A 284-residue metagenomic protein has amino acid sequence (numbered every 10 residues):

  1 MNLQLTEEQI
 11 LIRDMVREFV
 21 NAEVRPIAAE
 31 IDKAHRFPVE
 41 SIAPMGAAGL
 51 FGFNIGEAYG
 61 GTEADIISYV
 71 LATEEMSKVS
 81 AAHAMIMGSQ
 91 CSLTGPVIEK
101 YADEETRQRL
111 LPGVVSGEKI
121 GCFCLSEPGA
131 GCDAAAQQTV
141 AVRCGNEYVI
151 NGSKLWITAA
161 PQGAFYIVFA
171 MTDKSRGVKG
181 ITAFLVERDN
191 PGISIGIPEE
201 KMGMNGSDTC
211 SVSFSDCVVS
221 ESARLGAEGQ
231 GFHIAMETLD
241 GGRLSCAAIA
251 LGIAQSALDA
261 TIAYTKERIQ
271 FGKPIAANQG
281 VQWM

Functional and structural regions predicted by a protein language model:
L3-I12, K78, I193-M284: Glycine-rich beta->alpha junctions and the first turn(s) of the following alpha-helix
Q9, V20, D103, G152 (+3 more regions): Residue-level signal for inorganic ion chemistry
A47-E118, I157-F165, G177: Internal helix-loop-helix
E63-T73, D133-Q137, S213, V218-V219: Structural signature of FAD isoalloxazine-binding scaffolds in flavoprotein oxidoreductases
M87, V114, G129-C132, W156-A159 (+2 more regions): Short Gly/Pro-enriched turn/cap motifs at secondary-structure boundaries
G117-L125: A short, Trp-centered hydrophobic/proline-enriched beta-strand micro-motif
T139-V142: A structural signal for short hydrophobic beta-strand segments in well-ordered beta-sheet cores
N146-E147, N151-I195: A short core secondary-structure module
